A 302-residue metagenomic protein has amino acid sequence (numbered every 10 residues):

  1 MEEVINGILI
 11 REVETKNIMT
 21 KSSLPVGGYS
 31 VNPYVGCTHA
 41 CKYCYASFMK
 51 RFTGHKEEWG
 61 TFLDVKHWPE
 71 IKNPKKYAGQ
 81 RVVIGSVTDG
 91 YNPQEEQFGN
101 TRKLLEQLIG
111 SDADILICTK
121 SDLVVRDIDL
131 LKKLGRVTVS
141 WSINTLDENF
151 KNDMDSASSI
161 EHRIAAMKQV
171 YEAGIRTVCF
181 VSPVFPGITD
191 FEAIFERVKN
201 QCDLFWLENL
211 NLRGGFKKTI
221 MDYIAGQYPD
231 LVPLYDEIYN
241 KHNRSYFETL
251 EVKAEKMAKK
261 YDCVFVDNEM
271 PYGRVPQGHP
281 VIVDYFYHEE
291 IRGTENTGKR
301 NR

Functional and structural regions predicted by a protein language model:
M1-T138, L146-F150, I160-E161, A165 (+1 more regions): Conserved Radical SAM active-site core
E2-E14, E192-R302: Auxiliary Fe-S-binding modules of radical SAM enzymes
Y29, V82, I115, V139-W141 (+3 more regions): Hydrophobic faces of well-ordered beta-strands that scaffold small-molecule active sites in alpha/beta enzyme cores
V87-D89, K120-D122, S142-L146, S182-V184 (+2 more regions): Active-site beta-loop-alpha junctions enriched in small/polar residues
I109, Y171-E172, K199, K259: Anion (oxyanion) recognition and catalysis
K133-V139, K199-L204: Glycine-enriched alpha-helix->loop->beta-strand junction motifs that scaffold or abut catalytic
N149-F150, G187-D190, G214-F216: Short acidic/glycine-rich loop or secondary-structure boundary segments that cap or lie
S156, K168-T189, N240-R244: Conserved strand-turn element in the central/C-terminal portion of the radical SAM core barrel that lines
